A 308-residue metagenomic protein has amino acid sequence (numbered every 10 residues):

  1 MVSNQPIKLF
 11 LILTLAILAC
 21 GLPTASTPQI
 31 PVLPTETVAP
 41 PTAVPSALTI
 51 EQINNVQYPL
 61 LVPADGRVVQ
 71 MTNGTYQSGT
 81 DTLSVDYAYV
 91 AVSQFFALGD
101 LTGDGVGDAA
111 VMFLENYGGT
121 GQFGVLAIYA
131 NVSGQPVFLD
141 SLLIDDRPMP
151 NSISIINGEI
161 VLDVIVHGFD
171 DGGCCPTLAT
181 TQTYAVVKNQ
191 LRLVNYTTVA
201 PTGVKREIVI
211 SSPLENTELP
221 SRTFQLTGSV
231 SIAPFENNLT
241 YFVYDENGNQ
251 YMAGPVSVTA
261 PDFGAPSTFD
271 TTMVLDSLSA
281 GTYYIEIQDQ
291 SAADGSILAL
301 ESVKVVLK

Functional and structural regions predicted by a protein language model:
V2-F10: Bacterial N-terminal signal peptides that target proteins for export
I12-A47, K308: Ser/Thr-rich, Proline-interspersed low-complexity disordered segments
L22-A25, A43-M71, N151-S212, S229 (+3 more regions): Acidic, small-residue rich beta-repeat scaffolds with periodic aromatic anchors
T82-F95, I144-P150: Repeat-based blade/solenoid architectures
V90, E207-S212, E218-K308: Ser/Thr-rich low-complexity repeats and stalk/linker segments
V92-L101, M149-V161: Beta-propeller blade termini
G103-F113, I160-D163: Acidic/hydrophobic-patterned starts of short beta strands in beta-sheet-rich repeat architectures
G119-F123, G173-A179, E236: Short, solvent-exposed loop/turn segments at conserved positions within beta-propeller repeat blades
